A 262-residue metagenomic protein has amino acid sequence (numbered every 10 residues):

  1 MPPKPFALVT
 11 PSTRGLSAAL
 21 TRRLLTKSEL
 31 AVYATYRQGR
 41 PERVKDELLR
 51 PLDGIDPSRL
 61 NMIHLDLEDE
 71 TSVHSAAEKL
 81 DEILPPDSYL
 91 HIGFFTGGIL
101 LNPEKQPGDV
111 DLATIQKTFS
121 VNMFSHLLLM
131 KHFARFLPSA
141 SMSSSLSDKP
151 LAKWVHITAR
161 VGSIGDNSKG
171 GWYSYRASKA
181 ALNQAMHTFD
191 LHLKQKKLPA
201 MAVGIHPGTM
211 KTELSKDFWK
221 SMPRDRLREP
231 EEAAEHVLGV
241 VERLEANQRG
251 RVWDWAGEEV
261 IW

Functional and structural regions predicted by a protein language model:
T10, D87-L101, N122, H156 (+1 more regions): Rossmann-fold scaffold of SDR-type NAD(P)-dependent oxidoreductases
T10-R23: N-terminal Rossmann NAD(P)H-binding glycine-rich loop of SDR-like oxidoreductase domains
L25-V44: Conserved glycine-rich Rossmann-like NAD(P)H-binding loop of the short-chain dehydrogenase/reductase
P51-T71: Rossmann-fold cofactor-recognition segment
D66-D87: Conserved Rossmann-fold cofactor-binding substructure of NAD(P)-dependent oxidoreductases
G98-F124, L128, A134-K196: Catalytic loop of short-chain dehydrogenase/reductase
G165, K197, H206-W219: Short beta-loop-alpha junction of Rossmann-like oxidoreductase domains
G204, D217-W262: C-terminal helical subdomain
